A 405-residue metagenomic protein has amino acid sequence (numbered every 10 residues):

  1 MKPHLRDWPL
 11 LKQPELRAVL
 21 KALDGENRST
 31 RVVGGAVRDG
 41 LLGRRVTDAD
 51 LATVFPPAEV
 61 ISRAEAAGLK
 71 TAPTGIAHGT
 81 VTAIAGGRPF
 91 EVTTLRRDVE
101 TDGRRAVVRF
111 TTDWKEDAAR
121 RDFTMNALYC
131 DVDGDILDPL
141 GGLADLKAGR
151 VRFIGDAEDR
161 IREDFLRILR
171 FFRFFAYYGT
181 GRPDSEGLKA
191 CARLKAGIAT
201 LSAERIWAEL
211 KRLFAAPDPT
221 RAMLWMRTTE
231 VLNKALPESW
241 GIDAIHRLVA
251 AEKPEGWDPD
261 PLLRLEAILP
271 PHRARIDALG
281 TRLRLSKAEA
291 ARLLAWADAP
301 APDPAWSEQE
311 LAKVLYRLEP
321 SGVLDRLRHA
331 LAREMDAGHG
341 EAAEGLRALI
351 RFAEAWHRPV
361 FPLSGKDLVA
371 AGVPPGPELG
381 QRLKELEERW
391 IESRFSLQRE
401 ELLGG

Functional and structural regions predicted by a protein language model:
M1-G405: Catalytic cores of the polymerase beta-like nucleotidyltransferase superfamily and closely associated nucleotide
